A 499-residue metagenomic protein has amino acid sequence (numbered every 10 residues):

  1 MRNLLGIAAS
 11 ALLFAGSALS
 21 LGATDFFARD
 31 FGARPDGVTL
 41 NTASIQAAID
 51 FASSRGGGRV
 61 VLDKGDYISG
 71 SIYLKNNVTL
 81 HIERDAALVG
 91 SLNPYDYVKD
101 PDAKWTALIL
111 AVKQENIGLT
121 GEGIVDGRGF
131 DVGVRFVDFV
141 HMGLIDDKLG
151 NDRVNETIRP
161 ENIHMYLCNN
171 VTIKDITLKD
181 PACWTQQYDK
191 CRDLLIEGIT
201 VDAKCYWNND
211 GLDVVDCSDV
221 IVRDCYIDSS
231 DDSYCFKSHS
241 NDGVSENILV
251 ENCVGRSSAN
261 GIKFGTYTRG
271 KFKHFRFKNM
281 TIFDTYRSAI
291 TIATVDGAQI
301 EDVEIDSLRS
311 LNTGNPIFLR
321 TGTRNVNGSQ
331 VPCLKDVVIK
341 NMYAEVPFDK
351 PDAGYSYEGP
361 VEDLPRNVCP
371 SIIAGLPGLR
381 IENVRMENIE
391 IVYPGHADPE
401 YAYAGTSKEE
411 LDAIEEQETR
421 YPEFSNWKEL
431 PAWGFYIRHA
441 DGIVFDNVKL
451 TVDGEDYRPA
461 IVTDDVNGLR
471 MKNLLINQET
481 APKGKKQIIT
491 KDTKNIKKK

Functional and structural regions predicted by a protein language model:
M1-G6: Positively charged n-region of N-terminal signal peptides that target proteins for export
I7-S20: Bacterial N-terminal signal peptides
L19-K499: Extracellular/periplasmic carbohydrate-active domains that bind, remodel, or depolymerize complex polysaccharides
